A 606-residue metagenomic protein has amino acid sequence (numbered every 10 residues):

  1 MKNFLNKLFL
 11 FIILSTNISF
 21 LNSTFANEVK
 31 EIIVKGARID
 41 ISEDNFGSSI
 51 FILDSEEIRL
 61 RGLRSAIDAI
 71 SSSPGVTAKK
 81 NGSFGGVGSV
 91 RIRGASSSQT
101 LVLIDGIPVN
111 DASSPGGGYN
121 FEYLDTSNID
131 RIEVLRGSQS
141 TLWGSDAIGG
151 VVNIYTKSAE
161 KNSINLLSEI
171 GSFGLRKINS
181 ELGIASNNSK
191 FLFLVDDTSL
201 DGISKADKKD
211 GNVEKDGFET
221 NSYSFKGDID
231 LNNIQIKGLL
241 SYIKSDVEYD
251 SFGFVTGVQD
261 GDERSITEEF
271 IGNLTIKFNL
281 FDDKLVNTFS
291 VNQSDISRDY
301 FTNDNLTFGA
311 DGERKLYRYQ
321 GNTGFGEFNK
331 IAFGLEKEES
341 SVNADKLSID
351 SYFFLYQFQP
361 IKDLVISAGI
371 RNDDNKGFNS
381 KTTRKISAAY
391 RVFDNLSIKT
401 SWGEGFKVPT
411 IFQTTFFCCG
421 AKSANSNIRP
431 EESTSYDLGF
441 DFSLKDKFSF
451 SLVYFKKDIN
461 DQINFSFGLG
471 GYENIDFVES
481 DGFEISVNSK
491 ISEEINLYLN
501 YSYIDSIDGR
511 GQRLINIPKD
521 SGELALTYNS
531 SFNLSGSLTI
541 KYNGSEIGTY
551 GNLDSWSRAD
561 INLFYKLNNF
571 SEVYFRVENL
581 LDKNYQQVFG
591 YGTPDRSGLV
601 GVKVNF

Functional and structural regions predicted by a protein language model:
E31-R59, S89: N-terminal periplasmic "start-of-domain" segments of outer-membrane beta-barrel proteins
A66-A69, G86-R91, T100-L103, Y119-L124 (+3 more regions): N-terminal periplasmic accessory domains that precede and gate Gram-negative outer-membrane beta-barrel machines
P108-R136: Short acidic/polar hinge/loop motifs at secondary-structure boundaries that mediate gating or recognition
T141, N153, K161-S163, E169 (+2 more regions): Periplasmic-side early beta-strands and strand-to-turn transitions of outer-membrane beta-barrels
G183-S189, L194, D228-L231, T400 (+1 more regions): Conserved C-terminal beta-signal and adjacent last beta-strands/turns of outer-membrane beta-barrel proteins
D230-S245, E263-F393, F448-F455, N488-K490 (+1 more regions): Face-selective signature of the C-terminal outer-membrane beta-barrel domain
T256-T275, N279, A310-E313, D345 (+8 more regions): Outer-membrane beta-barrel signature, preferentially recognizing the C-terminal barrel domain of Gram-negative
A332, Q359-I361, F455-D458, N474-T549 (+2 more regions): Gram-negative outer-membrane beta-barrel transporters
